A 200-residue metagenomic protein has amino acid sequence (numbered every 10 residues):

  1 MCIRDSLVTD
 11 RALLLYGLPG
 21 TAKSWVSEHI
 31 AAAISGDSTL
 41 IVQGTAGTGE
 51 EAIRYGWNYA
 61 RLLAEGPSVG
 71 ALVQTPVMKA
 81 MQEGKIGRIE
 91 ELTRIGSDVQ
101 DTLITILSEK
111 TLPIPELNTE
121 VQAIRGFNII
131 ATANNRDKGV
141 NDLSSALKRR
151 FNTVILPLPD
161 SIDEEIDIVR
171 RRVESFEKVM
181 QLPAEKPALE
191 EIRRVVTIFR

Functional and structural regions predicted by a protein language model:
M1-K186: AAA+ P-loop NTPase catalytic core and its hallmark functional loops
P183, P187-I198: Short conserved motifs of the RecA-like P-loop NTPase core
